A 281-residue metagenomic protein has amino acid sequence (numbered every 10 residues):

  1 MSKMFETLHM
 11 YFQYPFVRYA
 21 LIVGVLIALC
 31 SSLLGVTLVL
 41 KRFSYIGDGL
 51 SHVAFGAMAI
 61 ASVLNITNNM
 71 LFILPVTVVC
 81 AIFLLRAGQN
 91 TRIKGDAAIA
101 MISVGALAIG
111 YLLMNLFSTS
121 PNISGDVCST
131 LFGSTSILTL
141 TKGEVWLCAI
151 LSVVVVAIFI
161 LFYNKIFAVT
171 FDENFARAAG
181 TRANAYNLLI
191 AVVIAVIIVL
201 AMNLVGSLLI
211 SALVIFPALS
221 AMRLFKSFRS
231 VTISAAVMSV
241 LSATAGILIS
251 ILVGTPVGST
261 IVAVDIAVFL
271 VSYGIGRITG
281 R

Functional and structural regions predicted by a protein language model:
M1-L29: Membrane-interfacial amphipathic/re-entrant helices at transmembrane-helix boundaries
T7-M10, S103-I160: Transmembrane helix-bundle core of multi-pass membrane transporters and related energy-transducing complexes
L21-V25, M70-P75, A97-M101, V145-I150 (+3 more regions): Hydrophobic alpha-helical transmembrane segments
V23-S31, A57, A61, F72-C80 (+17 more regions): Alpha-helical transmembrane segments in multi-pass membrane proteins
V36-S51, F55-P121, A221-I233, S250-G254 (+1 more regions): Short loop segments and helix-boundary regions at transmembrane helix junctions of multi-pass inner-membrane proteins
L140-P217: Helix-loop-helix "hairpin" substructures at the membrane interface of multi-pass membrane proteins
N203-S259: Transmembrane alpha-helical segments in multi-pass inner-membrane proteins
T255-V262, I266-R281: Cytosolic-side transmembrane-helix boundaries in multi-pass membrane proteins
